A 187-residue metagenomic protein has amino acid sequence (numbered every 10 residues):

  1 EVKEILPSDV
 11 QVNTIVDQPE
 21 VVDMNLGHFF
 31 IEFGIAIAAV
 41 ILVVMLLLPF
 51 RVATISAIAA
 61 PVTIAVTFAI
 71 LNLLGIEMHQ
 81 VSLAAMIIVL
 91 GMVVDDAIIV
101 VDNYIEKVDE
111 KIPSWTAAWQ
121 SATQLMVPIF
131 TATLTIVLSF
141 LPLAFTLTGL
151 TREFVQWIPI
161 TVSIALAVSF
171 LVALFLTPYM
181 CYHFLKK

Functional and structural regions predicted by a protein language model:
E1-L42, P142, G149, E153: Juxtamembrane "pre-transmembrane" interface segments
I15, H28, V44-M45, S56-A57 (+6 more regions): Amphipathic alpha-helical segments that mediate coupling or scaffolding at interfaces
I15, V22, L26, V101 (+1 more regions): Helix-loop junctions and hydrophobic alpha-helical segments within the transmembrane domains of large membrane
Q18, F68-A84, A144-V162: Short helix-loop junctions at transmembrane helix boundaries
N25, V40, A57, P61 (+7 more regions): Residue-level signature of catalytic and energy-coupling elements of molecular machines, predominantly ATP/GTP-dependent
L26-G34, I58, L83-M86, A122 (+3 more regions): Internal alpha-helical transmembrane segments of multi-pass membrane proteins, especially GPCRs
A39-L46, F50-E106, I164: Hydrophobic transmembrane alpha-helices and their membrane-interface caps in long multi-pass transport proteins
L90, V94-Y104, M126-F145, F154-K187: Transmembrane alpha-helices and their membrane-interface boundaries in multi-pass membrane transporters and channels
